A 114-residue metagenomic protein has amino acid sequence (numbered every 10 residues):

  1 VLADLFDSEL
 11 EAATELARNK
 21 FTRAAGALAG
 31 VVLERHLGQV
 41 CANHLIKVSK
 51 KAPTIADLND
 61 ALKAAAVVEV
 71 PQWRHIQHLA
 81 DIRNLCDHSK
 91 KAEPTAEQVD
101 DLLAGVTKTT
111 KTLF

Functional and structural regions predicted by a protein language model:
V1-T22: Charged alpha-helical initiation segments
L2-F6, K51, H75-I76: Generic alpha-helical segment signature
A12, D57-A61, I82-L85: A general alpha-helix detector
A17-F21, V40-H44, V48, K90-P94 (+1 more regions): Long, hydrophobic, amphipathic alpha-helical segments used as structural scaffolds
A25-N43: Hydrophobic alpha-helical packing segments in soluble, helical-rich domains
C41-P71: Short, charged amphipathic alpha-helical segments flanked by flexible coils
V70-F114: Charge-enriched, short contiguous segments at helix-coil
